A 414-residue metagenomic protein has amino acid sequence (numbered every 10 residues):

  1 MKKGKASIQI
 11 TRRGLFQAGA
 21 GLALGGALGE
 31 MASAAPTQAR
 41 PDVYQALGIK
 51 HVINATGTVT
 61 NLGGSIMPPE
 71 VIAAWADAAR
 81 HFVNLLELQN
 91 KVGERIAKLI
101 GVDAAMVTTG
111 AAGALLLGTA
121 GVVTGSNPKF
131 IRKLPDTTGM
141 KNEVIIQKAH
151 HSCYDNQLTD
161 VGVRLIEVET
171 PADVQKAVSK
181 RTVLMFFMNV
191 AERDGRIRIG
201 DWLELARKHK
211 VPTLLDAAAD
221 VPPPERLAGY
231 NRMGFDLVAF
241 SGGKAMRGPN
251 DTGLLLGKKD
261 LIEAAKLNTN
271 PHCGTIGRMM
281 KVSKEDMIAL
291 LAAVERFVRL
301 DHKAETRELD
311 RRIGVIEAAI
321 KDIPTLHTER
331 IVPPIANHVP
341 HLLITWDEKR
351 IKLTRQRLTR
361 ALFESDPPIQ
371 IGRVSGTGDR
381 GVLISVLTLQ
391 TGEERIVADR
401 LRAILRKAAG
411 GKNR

Functional and structural regions predicted by a protein language model:
M1-I10: N-terminal secretory signal peptides
T11, F16-G19, A39-I53, T58-L62 (+8 more regions): Conserved PLP-enzyme active-site core in the AAT-like
V52-N61, I72-A78, H341: Generic N-terminal amphipathic, Lys/Arg-enriched alpha-helix
N61, S65-I66, I72-A73, R80-G93: Metallocofactor- and cofactor-centric catalytic cores in central/energy metabolism, strongly enriched
R198-W202, I316, L358: A general structural detector for well-ordered alpha-helical segments in enzyme core domains, enriched
V294-E317: Structural signature of PLP-dependent enzymes
A319-I404: Conserved C-terminal alpha-helix-loop-beta "cap" of PLP-dependent enzymes that closes/shapes the active-site mouth
